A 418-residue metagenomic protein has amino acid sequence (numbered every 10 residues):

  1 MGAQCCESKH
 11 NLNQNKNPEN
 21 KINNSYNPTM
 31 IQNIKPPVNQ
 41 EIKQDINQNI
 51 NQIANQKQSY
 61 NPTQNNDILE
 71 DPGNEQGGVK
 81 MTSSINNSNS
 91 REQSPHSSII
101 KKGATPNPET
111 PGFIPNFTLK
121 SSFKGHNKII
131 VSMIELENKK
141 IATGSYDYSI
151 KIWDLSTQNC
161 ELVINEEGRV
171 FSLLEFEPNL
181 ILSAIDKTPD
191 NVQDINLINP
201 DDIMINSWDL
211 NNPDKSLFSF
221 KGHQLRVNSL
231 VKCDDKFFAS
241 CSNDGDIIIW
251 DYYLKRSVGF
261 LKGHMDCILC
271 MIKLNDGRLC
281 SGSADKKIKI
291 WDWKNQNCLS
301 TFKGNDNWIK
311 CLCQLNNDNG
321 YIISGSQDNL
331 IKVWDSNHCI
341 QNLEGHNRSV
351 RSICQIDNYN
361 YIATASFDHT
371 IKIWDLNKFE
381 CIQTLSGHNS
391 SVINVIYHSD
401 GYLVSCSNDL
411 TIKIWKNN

Functional and structural regions predicted by a protein language model:
P108-N127: A short helix->beta-strand "capping" segment at the edge of beta-propeller domains
F123-I130, I164-V170, F220-V227, L261-I268 (+3 more regions): WD40/WD-repeat beta-propeller blade N-cap
G144-D147, A184-T188, I198-D202, C241-D244 (+4 more regions): Conserved strand-to-loop turn within each blade of WD40 beta-propeller repeats
I150-D154, Q193, I205-D209, I247-W250 (+4 more regions): WD40-repeat beta-propellers
L155-Q158, L210-P213, Y252-K255, W293-Q296 (+3 more regions): Short loop/turn segments that connect beta-strands within beta-propeller blades
I393-N418: Blade-level signature of beta-propeller repeat domains, shared across WD40, Kelch, NHL, RCC1 and BNR/Asp-box propellers
